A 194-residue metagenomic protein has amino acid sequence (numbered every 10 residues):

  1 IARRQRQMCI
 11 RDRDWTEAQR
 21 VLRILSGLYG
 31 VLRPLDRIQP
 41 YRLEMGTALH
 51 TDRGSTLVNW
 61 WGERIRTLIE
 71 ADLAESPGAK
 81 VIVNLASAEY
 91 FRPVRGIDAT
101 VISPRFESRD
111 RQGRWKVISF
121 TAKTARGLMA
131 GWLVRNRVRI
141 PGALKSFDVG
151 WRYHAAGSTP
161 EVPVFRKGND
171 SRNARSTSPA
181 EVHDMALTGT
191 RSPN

Functional and structural regions predicted by a protein language model:
I1-R6, I10: Single conserved hydrophobic/aromatic residue that forms the stacking wall/gate of nucleotide- or nucleobase-binding
A2, T177-A180, T188-T190: Ala/Thr-enriched low-complexity intrinsically disordered regions
R11-A174, H183, N194: Internal, well-folded beta-alpha domain core
